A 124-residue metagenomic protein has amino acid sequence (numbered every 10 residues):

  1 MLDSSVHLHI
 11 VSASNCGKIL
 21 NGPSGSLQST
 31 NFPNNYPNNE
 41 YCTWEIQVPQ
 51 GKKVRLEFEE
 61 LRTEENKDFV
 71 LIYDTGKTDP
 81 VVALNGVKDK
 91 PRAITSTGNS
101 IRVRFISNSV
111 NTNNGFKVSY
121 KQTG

Functional and structural regions predicted by a protein language model:
M1-G124: Domain-level representation of secreted and single-pass membrane ectodomains enriched in extracellular protease systems
